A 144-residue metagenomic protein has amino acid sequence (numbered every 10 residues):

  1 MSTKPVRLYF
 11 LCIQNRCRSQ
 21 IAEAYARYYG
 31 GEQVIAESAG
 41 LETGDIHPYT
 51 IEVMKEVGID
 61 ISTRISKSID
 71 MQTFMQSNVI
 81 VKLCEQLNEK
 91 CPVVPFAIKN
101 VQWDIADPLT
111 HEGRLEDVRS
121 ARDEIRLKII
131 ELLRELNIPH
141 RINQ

Functional and structural regions predicted by a protein language model:
M1-K4, I142-Q144: Short, Lys/Arg-enriched, disordered terminal segments
S2-D70: Conserved active-site segments centered on acidic
N15, M54, I80-V81, I125: Conserved small-residue
R16, E85-N88, D107: Short glycine-rich anion-binding loops that position phosphate/pyrophosphate groups of nucleotides and phosphorylated
G40, C84, D104-A106: Residues at the C-termini of beta-strands that transition into short coil/loop
I65-S66, E85, Q144: Short loop/turn and capping residues at structural boundaries
Q72-F96, Q102: Mid-chain, well-packed structural core segment of small domains
K90-Q144: Phosphate-binding/catalytic loops
